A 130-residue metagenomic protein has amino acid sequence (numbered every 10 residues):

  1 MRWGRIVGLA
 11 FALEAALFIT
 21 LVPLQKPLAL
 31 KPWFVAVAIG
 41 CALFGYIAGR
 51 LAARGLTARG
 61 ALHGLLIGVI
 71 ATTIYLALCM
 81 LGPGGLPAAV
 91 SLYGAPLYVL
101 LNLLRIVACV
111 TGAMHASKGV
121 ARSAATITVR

Functional and structural regions predicted by a protein language model:
M1-R130: Juxtamembrane/disordered regions of integral membrane proteins
